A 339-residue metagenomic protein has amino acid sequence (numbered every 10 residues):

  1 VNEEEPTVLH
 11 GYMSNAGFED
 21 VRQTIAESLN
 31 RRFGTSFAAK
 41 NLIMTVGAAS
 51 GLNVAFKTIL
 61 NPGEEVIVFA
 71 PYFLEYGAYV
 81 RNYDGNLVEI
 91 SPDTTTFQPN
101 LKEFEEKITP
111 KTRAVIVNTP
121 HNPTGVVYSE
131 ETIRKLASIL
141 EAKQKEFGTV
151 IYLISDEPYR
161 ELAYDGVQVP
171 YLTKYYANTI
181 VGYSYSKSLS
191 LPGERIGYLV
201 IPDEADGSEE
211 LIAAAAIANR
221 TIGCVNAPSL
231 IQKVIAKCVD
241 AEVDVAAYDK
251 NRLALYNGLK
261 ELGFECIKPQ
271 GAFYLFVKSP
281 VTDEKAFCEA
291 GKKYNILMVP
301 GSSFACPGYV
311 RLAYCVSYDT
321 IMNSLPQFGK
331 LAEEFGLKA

Functional and structural regions predicted by a protein language model:
V1-E5, M13-A16, D20-A339: PLP-dependent class I/II
